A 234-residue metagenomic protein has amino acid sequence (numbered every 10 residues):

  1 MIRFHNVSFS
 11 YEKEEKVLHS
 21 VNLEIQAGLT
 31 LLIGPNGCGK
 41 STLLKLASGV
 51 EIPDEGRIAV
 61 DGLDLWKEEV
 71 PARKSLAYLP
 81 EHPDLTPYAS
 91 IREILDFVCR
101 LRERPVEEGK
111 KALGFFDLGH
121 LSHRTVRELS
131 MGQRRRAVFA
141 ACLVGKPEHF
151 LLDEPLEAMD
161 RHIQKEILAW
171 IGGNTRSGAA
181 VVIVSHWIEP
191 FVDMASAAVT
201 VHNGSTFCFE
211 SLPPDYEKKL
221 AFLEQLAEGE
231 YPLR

Functional and structural regions predicted by a protein language model:
S48: Helix-to-loop junction immediately C-terminal to a conserved catalytic motif
G56-K67, A72: Conserved ABC transporter NBD signature motif
D96, V106-L121: Conserved ABC ATPase "signature" region
T125-L129: Conserved ABC ATPase signature
F139: Hydrophobic anchor residue at the start of the ABC signature
F150-E154: Catalytic Walker B motif of ABC-type/P-loop ATPase nucleotide-binding domains
V184-H186: H-loop/switch region of ABC-family ATPase nucleotide-binding domains
